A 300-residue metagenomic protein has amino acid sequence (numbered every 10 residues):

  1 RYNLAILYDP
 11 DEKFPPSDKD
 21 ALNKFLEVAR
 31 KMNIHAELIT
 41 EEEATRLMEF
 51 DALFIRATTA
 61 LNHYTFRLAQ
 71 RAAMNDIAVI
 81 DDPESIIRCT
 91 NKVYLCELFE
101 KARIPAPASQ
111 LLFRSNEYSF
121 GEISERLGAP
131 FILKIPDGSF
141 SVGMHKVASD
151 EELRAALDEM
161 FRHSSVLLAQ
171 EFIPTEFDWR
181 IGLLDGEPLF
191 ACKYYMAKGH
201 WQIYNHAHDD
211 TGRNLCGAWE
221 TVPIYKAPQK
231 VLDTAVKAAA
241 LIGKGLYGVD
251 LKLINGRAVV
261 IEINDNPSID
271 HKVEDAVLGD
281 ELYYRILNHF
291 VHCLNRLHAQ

Functional and structural regions predicted by a protein language model:
R1-A108: Conserved N-proximal alpha/beta basic substrate-recognition cap immediately N-terminal to, or forming the N-lobe
L38-E41, Q170, K244-N255: A short glycine-rich, hydrophobically flanked beta-strand micro-motif that places a catalytic Asp/Glu for divalent metal
T58-A60, D137-G138, N266: Short glycine-rich anion-binding loops that position phosphate/pyrophosphate groups of nucleotides and phosphorylated
L98-E100, S124-G143, S164-W179: ATP-grasp fold ATP-binding core
P107-P130: Rossmann-like NAD(P)H-binding beta-loop-alpha module
F131, P188-F190, Y247, V259-E262: Protein kinase-like catalytic core scaffold
H145-A239: Phosphate-binding site of ATP-dependent enzymes
Y225-K226, K230, A240-L241, L253-Q300: C-terminal active-site "lid" helix and adjoining low-complexity regulatory extension at the edge of ATP-using catalytic
